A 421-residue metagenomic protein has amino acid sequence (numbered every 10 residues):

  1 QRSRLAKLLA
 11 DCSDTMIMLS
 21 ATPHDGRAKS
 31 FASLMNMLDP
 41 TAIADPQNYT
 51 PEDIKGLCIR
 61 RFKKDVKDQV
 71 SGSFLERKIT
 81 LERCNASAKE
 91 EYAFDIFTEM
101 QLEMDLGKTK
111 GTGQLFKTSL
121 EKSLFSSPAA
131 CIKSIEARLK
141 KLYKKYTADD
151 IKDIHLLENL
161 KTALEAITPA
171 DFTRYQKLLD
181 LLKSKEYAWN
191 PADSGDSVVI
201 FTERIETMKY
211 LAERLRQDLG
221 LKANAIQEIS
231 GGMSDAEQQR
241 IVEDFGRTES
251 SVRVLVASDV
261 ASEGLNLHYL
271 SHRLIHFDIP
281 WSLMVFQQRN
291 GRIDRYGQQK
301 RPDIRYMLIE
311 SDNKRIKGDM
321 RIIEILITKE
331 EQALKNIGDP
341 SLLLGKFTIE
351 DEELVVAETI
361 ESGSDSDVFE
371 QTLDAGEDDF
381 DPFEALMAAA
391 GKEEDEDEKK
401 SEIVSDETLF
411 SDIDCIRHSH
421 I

Functional and structural regions predicted by a protein language model:
Q1-A10, A236-V242, R289: Substrate-gripping "pore-loop 1 plus following alpha2 helix"
R2-I79, G113, Q298-D319: Conserved P-loop NTPase motor "coupling/switch" region that bridges the ATPase
S30-S33, L265-D278, D303-Y306: A short beta-strand element within the Helicase C-terminal
F74-A86, A129-S251: Conserved Helicase C-terminal RecA-like lobe
A88-Y92, I96-E99, G111-R138, E361-E370 (+3 more regions): P-loop NTPase catalytic cores that bind/hydrolyze ATP
F245-E263: Conserved two-lobed SF2 helicase motor
S282-I304: Conserved SF2 helicase motif VI
K300-I421: C-terminal accessory region of SF2 helicases/translocases
